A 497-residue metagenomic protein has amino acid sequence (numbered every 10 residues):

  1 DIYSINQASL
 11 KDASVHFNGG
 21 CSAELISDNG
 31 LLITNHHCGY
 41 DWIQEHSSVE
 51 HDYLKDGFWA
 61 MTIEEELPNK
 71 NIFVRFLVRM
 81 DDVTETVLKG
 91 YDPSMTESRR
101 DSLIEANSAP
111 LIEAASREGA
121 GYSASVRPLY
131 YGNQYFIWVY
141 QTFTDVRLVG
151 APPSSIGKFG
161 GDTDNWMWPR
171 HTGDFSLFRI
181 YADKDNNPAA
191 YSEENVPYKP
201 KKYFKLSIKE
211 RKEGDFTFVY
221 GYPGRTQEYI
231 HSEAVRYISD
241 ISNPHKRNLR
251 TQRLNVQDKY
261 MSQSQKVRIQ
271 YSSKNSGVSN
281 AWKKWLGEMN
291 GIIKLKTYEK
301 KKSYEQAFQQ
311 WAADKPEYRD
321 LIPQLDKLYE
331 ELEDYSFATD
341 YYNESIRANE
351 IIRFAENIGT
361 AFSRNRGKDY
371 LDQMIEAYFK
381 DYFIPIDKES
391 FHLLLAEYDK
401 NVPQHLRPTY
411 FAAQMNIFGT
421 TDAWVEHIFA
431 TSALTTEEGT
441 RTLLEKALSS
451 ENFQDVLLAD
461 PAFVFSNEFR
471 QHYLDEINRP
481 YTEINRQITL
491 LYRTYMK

Functional and structural regions predicted by a protein language model:
D1-K497: Terminal presequence/propeptide segments associated with secretion/organelle targeting and zymogen/polyprotein
